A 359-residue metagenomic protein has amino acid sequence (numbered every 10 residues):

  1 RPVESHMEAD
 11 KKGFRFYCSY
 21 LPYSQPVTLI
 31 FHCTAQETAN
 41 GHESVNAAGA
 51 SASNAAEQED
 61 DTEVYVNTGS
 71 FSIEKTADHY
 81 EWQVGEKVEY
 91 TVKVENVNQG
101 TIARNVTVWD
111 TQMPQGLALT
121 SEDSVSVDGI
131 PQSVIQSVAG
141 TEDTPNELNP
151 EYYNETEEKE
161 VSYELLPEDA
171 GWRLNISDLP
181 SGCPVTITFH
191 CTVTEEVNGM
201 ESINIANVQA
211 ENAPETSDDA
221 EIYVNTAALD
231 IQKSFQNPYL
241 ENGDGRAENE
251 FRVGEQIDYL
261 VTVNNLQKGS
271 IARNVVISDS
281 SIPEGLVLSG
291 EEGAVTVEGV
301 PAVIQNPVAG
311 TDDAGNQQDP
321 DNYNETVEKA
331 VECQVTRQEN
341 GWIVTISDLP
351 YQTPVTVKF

Functional and structural regions predicted by a protein language model:
R1-F359: Exported/extracytosolic protein signature
